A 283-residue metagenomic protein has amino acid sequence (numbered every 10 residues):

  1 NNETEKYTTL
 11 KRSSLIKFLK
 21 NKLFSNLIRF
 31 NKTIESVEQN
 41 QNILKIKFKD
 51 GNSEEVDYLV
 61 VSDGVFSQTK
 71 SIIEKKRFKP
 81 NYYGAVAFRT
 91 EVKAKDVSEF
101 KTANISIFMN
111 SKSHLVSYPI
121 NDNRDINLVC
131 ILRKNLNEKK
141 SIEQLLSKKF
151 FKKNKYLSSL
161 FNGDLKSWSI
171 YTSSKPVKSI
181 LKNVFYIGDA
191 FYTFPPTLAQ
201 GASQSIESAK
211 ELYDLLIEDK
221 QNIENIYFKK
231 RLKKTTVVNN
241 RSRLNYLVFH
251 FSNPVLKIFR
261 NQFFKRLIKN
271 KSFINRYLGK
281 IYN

Functional and structural regions predicted by a protein language model:
N1-I73, F78-E91, N135-E143: Conserved N-terminal helical subregion
N1-N2, F18-N26, K148-F151, L160-F161 (+2 more regions): Alpha-helix C-terminal capping segments
N2-K17, D96-S167: Conserved FAD/dinucleotide-binding core of flavoprotein oxidoreductases
N31, N40, S111, I120-D122 (+1 more regions): Structural motif
E55, D125, K182-N183: Conserved catalytic motifs of the protein kinase core domain
V60-V61, F88, L165-V248: Conserved mid-domain beta->alpha element of the FAD-binding
F66-S67, A87-R89, S113-V116, F191-Y192: Histidine-centered metal-chelating micro-motifs
N261-N283: C-terminal auxiliary extensions adjacent to catalytic cores
